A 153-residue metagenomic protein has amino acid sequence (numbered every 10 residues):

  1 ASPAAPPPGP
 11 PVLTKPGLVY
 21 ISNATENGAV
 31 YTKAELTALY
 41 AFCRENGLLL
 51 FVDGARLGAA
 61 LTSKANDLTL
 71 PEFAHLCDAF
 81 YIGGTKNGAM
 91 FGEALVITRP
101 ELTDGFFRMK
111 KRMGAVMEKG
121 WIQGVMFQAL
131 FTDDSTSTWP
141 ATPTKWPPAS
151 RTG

Functional and structural regions predicted by a protein language model:
A1-G153: Conserved PLP-enzyme active-site core in the AAT-like
